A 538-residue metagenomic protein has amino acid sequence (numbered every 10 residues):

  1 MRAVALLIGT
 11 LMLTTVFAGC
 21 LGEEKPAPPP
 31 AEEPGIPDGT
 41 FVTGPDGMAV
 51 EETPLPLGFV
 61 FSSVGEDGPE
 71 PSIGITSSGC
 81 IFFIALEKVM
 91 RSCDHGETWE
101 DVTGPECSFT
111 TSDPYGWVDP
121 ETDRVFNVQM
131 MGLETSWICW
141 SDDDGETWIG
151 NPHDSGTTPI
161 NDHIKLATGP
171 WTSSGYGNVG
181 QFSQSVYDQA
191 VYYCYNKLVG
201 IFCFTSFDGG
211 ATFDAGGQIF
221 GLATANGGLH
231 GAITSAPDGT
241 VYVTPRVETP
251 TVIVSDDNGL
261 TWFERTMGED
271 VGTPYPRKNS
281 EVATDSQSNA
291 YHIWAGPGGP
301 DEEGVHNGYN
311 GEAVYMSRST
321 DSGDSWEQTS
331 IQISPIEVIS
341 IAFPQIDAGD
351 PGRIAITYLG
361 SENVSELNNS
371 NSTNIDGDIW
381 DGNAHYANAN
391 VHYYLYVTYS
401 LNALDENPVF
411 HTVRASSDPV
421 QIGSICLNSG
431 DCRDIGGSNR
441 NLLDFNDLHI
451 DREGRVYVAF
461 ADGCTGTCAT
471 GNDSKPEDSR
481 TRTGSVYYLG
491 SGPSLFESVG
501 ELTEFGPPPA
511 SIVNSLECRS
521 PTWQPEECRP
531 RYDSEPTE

Functional and structural regions predicted by a protein language model:
M1-P34, E538: Secretory targeting signatures
P30-E538: Extracellular, repeat-based ectodomains that mediate carbohydrate processing or recognition
